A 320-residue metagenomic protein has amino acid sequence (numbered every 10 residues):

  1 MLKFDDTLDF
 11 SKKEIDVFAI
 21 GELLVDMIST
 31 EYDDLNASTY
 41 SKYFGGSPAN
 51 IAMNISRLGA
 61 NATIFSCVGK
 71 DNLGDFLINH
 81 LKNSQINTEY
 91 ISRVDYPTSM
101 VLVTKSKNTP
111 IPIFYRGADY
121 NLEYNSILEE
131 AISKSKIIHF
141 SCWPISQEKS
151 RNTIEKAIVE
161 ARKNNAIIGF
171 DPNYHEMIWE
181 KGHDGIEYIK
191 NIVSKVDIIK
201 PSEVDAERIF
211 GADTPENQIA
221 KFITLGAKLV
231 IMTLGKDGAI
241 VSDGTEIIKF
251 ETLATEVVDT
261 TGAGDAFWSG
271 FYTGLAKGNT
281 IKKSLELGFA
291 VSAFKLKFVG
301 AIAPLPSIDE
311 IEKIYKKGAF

Functional and structural regions predicted by a protein language model:
M1-D16, V159, P215-F320: Conserved phosphate-binding/catalytic region of the ribokinase-like
L2-S84, V258: Glycine-rich phosphate/adenosyl-contacting loop at the front of the ribokinase-like
L23, P172, A266: Active-site metal-binding loops of divalent metal-dependent hydrolases
N61-C142, E312-F320: Conserved N-terminal subdomain of the carbohydrate kinase-like
G117, W143, N173-M177, V204 (+2 more regions): Active-site beta-loop-alpha junctions enriched in small/polar residues
N164, I178-K249: Conserved phosphate/ATP/ADP-binding segment of small-molecule kinases
I167-G169: Short beta-strand/loop segments at the ligand-binding rim of alpha/beta enzyme cores
